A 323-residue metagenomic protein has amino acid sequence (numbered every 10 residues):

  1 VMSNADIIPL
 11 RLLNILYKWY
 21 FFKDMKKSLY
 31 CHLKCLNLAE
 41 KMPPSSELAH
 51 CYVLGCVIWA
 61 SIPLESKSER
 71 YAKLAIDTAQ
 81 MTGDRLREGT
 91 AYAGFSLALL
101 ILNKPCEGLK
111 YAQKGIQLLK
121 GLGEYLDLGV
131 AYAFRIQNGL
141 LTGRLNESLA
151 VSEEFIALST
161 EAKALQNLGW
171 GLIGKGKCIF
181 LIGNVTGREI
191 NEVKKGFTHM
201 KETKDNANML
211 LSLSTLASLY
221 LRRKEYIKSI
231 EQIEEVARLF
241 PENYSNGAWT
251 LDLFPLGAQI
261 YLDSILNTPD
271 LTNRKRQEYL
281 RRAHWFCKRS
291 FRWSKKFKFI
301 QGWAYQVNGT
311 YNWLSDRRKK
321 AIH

Functional and structural regions predicted by a protein language model:
V1-L10, N14-T90, S96-K110, N138-A150 (+4 more regions): Inter-helical turn/loop elements of alpha-helical hairpins
P9, L13-L16, H32, Y52-G55 (+8 more regions): TPR repeat positional signature
V53-L54, I58-S61, A93-G94, A98-I101 (+7 more regions): Internal alpha-helical scaffold/solenoid segments in large eukaryotic proteins
L140-H323: Helix-coil-helix junctions within alpha-helical repeat/solenoid scaffolds
